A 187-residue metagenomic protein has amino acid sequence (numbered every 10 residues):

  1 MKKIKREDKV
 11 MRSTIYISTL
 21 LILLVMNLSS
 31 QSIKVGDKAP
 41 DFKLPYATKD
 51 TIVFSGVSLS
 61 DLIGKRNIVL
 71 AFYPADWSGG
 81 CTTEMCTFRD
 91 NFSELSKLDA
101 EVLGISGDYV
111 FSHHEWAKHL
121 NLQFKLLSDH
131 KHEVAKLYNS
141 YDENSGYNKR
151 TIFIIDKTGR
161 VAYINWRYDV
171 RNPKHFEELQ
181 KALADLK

Functional and structural regions predicted by a protein language model:
I4-S18: Bacterial N-terminal signal peptides that target proteins for export
I17-N27: Bacterial N-terminal signal peptides
M26-K49: N-proximal helix/coil linker or "cap" segments that precede and/or mark the start of modular domains
P40, N67-I68, K149-T151: Short loop/turn microsegments at loop-to-beta-strand junctions
K43-N67: A short beta-strand-turn-helix
S58-T83, F88: Short active-site neighborhood of thiol/selenol oxidoreductases, capturing the structured segment around
T82-L122, H132-V134: Structural microenvironment flanking redox-active thiols in thiol-disulfide oxidoreductases
N148-K187: Thiol-/selenol-based redox modules, centered on thioredoxin-like and closely related oxidoreductase domains
